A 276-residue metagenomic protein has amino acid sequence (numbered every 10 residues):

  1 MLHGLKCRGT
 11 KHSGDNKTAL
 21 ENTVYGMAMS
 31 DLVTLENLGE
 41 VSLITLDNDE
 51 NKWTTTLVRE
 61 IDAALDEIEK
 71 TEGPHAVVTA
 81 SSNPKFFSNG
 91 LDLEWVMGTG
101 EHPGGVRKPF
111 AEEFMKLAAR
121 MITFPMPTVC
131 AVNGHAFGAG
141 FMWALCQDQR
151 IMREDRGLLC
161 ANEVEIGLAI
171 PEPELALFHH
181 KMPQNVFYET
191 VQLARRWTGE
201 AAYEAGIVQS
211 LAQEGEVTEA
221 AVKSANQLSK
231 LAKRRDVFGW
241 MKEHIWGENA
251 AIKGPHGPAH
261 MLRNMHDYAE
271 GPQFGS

Functional and structural regions predicted by a protein language model:
G9-A80: Conserved CoA-thioester-binding segment of acyl-CoA-metabolizing enzymes
H12-G14, N22-G39, P84, G105 (+4 more regions): C-terminal alpha-helix plus adjacent terminal tail
I44, E60-I61, T79, D92 (+4 more regions): Terminal peptide-recognition signature
V58, L93, F114, L175 (+2 more regions): A general structural signal for well-ordered alpha-helical segments in protein cores
A64-E67, E113-P125: Catalytic-core regions built around general acid/base machinery
S81-K116: Glycine- (often His-adjacent) and acidic-residue-rich active-site loop that binds/positions the CoA thioester
A119-A232: Crotonase-fold acyl-CoA enzyme core
